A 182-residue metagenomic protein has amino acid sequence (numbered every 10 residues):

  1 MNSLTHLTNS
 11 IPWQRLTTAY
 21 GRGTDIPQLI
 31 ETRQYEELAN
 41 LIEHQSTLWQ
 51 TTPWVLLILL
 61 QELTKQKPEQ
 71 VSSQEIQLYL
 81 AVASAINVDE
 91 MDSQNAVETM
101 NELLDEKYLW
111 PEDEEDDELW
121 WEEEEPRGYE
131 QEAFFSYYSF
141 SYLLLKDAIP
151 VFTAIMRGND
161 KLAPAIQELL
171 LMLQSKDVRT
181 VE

Functional and structural regions predicted by a protein language model:
N2-T64, Q70-A96, F140: Alpha-helical solenoid scaffolds in large eukaryotic transport, assembly, and signaling factors
K65-Q70, R157-K161: Short coil turns that connect the paired helices of HEAT/ARM alpha-solenoid repeats
A83-E182: Long, helix-rich interaction regions
